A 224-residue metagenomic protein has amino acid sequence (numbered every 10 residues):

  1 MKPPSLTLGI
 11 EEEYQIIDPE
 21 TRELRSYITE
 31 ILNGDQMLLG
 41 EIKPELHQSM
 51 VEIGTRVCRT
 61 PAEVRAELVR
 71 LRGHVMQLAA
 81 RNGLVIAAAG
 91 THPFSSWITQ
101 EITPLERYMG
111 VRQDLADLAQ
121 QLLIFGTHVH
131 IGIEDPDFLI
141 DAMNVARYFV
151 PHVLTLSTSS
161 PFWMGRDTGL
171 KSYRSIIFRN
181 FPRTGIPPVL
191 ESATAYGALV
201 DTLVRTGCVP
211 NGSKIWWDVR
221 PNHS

Functional and structural regions predicted by a protein language model:
M1-F125: Terminal catalytic/cofactor-binding subdomain
C58-P61, G132, P136: Short strand->helix junction
A88-H92, I133, S157: Glycine-rich, histidine-containing beta strand-loop boundary motifs that form or position
P104, E134-S224: Loop-rich catalytic cores of soluble enzymes, especially ATP-dependent carboxylate-amine ligases and other
V129: An acidic/histidine-cluster motif and surrounding catalytic segment that typifies divalent-metal-assisted enzyme active
